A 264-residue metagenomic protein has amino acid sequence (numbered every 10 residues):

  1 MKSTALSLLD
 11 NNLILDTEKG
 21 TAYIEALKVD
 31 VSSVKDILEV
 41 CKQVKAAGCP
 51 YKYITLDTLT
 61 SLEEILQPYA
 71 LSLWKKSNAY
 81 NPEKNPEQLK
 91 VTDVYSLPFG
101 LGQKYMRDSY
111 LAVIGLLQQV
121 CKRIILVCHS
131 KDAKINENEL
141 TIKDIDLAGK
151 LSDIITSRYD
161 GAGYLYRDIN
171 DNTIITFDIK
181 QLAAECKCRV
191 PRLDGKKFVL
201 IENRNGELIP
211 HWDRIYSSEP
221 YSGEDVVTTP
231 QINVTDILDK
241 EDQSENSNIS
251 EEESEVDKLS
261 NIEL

Functional and structural regions predicted by a protein language model:
M1-L56, T60-Q67: Conserved P-loop
S7, C49, Q119-V120, S157: Structured loop/turn residues at beta-strand edges in well-structured enzyme cores
K28-S33, A47-Y53, L89-D93, Y159-L165 (+1 more regions): Low-complexity, flexible helical/coil segments
L38, K42, E63, Q67 (+3 more regions): Generic detector of well-ordered alpha-helical segments enriched in charged/polar residues, highlighting helical
C41-V44, V113-L117, Y159: Hydrophobic, Leu/Ile/Phe/Ala-enriched alpha-helical segments that form helix-helix packing faces
S61-I154: P-loop NTPase motor core
I124-E202: Phosphate-binding/switch region of NTP-binding enzymes
T176-L264: C-terminal regions of RecA-like/P-loop NTPase motor modules
